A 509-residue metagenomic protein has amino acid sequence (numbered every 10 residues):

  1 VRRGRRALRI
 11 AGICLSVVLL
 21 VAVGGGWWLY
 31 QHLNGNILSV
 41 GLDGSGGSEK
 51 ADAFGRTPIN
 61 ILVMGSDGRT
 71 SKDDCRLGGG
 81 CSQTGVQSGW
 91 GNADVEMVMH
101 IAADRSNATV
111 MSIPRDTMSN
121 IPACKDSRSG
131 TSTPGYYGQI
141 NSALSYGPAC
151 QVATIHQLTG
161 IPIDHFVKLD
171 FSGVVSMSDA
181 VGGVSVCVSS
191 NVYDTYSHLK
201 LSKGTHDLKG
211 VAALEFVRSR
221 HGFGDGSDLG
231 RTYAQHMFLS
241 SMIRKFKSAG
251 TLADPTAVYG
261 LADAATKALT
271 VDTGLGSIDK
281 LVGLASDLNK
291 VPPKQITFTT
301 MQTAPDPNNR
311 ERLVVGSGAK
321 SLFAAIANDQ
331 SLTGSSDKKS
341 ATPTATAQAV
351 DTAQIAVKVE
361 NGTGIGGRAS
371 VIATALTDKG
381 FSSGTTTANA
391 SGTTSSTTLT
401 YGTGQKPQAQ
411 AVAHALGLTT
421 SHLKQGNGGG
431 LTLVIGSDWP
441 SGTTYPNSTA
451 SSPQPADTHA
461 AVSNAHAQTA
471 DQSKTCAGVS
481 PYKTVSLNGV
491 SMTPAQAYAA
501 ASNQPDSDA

Functional and structural regions predicted by a protein language model:
V1-A509: Non-catalytic, solvent-exposed segments at the cell envelope interface
